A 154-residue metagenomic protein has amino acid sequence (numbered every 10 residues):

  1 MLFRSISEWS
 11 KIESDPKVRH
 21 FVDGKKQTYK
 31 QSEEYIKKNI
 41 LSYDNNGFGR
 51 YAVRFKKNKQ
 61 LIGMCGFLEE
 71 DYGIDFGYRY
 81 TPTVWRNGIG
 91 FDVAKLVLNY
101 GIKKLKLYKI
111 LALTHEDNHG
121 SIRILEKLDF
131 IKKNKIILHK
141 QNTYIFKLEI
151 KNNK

Functional and structural regions predicted by a protein language model:
M1-H20, K37, R54-K154: Acyl-donor (CoA/ACP) binding surface of acyl/acetyltransferases
K17-K38, G49: Conserved GNAT-fold acetyl-CoA-binding loop/helix
Y29-K30, Y43, Y144: A short hydrophobic/aromatic micro-motif that marks alpha-helical segments and, especially, helix-coil
I40-A52: A short helix-loop-beta-strand connector motif used in the catalytic cores of GNAT acetyltransferases and, in some
